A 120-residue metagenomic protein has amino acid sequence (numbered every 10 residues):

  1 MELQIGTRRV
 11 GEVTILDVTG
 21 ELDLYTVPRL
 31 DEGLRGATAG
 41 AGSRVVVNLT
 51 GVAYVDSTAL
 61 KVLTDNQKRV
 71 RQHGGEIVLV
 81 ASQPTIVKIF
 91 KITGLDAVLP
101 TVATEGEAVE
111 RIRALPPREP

Functional and structural regions predicted by a protein language model:
M1-D17: Short beta-strand/loop segment at the start of cytosolic alpha/beta domains
G6-R8, V80, V102: General small-molecule cofactor/ligand-binding pocket signal
V10-G11, T50, G106: Conserved catalytic submotifs in the C-terminal HATPase_c
E12, L95-V98, T104: Glycine-centered tight turns that cap/initiate beta-strands
L24-L99: Amphipathic alpha-helical interaction surfaces in cytosolic regulatory modules
A103-P120: A charged, well-structured terminal subsegment
